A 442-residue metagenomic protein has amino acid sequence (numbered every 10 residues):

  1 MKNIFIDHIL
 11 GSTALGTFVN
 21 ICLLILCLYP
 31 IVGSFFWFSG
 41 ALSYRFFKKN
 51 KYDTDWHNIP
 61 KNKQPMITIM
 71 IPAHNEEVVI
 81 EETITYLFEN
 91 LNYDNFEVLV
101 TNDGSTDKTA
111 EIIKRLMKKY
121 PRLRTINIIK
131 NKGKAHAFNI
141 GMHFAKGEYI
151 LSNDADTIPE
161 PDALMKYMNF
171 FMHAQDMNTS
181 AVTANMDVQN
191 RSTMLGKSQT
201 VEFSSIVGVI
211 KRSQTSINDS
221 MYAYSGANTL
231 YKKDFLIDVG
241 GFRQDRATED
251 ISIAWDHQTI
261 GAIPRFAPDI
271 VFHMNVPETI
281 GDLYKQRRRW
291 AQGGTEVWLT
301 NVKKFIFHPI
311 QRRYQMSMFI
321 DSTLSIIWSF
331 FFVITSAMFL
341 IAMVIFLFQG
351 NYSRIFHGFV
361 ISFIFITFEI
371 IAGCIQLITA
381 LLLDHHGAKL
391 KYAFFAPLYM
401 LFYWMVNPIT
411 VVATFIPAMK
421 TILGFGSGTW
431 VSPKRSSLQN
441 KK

Functional and structural regions predicted by a protein language model:
F38-N95: N-terminal signal-anchor transmembrane helix
S39-Q64, K303-I320, M343-K442: Juxtamembrane C-terminal module of membrane proteins
S43, P121-R124, A135-A137, G147 (+4 more regions): Long helical/loop segments within the catalytic core of UDP-sugar-dependent glycosyltransferases, especially the large
E81, D107-L116, D162: Acidic helix N-cap motif at the loop->helix transition within catalytic regions of sugar-transfer enzymes
N95-G104, I126-N127: Short beta-strand/loop segment that forms part of the nucleotide-sugar
N102-E111, K130: A conserved acidic beta->alpha catalytic loop
I150: Short aromatic/hydrophobic "clamp" motif used to bind/position activated sugar donors
A254-H273: Catalytic donor-sugar/metal-binding loop of nucleotide-sugar-dependent glycosyltransferases
